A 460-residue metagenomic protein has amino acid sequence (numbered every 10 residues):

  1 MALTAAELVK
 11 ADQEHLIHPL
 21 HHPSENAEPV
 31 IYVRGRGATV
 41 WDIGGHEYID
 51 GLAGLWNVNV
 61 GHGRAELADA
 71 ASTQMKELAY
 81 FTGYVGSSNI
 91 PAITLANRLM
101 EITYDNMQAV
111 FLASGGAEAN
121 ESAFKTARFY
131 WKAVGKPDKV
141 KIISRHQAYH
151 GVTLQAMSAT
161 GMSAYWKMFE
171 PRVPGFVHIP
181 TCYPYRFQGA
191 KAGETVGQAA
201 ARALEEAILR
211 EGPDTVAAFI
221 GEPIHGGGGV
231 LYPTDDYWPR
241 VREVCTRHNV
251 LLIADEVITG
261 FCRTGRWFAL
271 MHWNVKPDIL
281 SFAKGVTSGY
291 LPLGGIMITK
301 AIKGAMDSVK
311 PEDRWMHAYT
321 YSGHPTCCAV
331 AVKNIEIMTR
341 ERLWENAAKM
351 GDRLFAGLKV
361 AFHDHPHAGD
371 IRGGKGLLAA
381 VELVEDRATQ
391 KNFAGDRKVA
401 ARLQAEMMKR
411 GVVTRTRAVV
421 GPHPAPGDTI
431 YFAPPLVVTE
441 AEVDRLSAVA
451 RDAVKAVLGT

Functional and structural regions predicted by a protein language model:
M1-T460: Conserved N-terminal phosphate-binding loop of PLP-dependent enzymes in the Aspartate aminotransferase
